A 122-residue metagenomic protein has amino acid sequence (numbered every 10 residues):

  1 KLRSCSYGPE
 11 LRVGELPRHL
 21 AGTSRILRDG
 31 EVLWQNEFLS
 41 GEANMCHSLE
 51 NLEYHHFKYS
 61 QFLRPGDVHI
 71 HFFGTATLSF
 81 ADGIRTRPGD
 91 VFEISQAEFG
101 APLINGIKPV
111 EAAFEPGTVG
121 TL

Functional and structural regions predicted by a protein language model:
K1-E53, T77-L122: Catalytic-core "active-site belt" of small-molecule-metabolizing enzymes, emphasizing His/Asp/Glu-rich regions
S60-D67: Beta-rich strand-turn-strand
H69-F72: Alpha/propeptide regions of enzymes that mature by internal proteolysis
